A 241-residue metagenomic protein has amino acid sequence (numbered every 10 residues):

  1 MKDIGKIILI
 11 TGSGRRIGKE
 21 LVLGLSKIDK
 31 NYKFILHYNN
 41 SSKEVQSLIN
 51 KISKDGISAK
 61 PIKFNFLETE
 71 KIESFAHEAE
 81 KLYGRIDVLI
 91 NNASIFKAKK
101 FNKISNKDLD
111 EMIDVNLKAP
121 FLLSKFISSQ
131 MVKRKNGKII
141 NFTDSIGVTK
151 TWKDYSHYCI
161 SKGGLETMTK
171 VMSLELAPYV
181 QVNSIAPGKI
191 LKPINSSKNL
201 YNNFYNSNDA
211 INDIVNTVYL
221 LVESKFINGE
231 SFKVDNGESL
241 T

Functional and structural regions predicted by a protein language model:
K2-I35: Canonical Rossmann dinucleotide-binding motif of NAD(H)/NADP(H)-dependent dehydrogenases/reductases, specifically
K30-Q46: Conserved glycine-rich Rossmann-like NAD(P)H-binding loop of the short-chain dehydrogenase/reductase
N92-K97, N236-G237: Conserved NAD(P)H cofactor-binding loop of Rossmann-fold oxidoreductase domains
K100-F101, D108-I113, N199: Substrate-binding pocket helix/loop in short-chain dehydrogenase/reductase
K138-G164, T169-A177, I190: Catalytic loop of short-chain dehydrogenase/reductase
A177-Q181, I227-E230: Short, small/polar-rich loop/turn modules that mediate ligand/substrate recognition or access, typified
A210-V234, S239: C-terminal substrate-recognition "lid" of short-chain dehydrogenase/reductases
